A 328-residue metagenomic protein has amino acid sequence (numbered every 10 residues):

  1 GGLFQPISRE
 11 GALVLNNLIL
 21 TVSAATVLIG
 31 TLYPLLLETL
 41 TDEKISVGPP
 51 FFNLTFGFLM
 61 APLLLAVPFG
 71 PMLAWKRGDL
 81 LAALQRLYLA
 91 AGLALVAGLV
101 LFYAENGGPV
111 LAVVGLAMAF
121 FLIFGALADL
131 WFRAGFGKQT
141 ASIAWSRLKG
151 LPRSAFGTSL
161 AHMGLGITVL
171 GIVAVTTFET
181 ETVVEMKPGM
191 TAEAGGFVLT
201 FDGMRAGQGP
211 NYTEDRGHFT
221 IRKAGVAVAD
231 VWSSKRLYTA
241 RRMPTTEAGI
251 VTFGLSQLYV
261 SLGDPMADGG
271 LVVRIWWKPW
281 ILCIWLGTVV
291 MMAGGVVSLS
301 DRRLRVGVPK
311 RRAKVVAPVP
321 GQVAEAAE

Functional and structural regions predicted by a protein language model:
G1-E328: Solvent-exposed, non-transmembrane regions of integral membrane proteins
